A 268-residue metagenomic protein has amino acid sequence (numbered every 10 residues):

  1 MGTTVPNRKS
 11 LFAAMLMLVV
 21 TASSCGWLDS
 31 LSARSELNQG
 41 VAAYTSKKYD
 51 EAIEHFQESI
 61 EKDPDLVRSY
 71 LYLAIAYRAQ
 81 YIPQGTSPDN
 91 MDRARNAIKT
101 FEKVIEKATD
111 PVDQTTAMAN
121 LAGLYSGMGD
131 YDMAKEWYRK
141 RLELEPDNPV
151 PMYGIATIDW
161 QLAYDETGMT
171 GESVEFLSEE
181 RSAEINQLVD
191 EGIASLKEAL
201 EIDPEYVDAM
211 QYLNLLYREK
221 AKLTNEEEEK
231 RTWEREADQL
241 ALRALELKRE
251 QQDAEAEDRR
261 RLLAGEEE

Functional and structural regions predicted by a protein language model:
T21-S24: C-terminal motif of bacterial Sec signal peptides marking the signal peptidase cleavage site
G26-D29: Bacterial signal peptide processing site
S32-E58, K62: Alpha-helical segment of the N-proximal tetratricopeptide repeat
A33, R78-V104, T115, G127 (+2 more regions): Short coil/linker segments at helix-helix boundaries
K62, K107-D110, L144, I202 (+1 more regions): Structural marker of alpha-solenoid helical repeat scaffolds
L66, P111-Q114, N148, Y206 (+1 more regions): Residue-level recognition of tetratricopeptide repeat
S69, Q114-A117, P151, A209: TPR alpha-solenoid repeat register
Y72, A117-N120, G154, Y212: Canonical tetratricopeptide repeat
